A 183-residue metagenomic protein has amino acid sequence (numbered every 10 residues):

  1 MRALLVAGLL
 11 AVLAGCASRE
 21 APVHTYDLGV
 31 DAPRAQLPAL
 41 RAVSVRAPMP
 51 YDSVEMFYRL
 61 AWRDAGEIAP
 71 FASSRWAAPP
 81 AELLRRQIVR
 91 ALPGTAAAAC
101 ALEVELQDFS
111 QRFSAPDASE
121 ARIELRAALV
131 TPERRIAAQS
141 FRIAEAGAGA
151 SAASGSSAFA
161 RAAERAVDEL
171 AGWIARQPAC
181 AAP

Functional and structural regions predicted by a protein language model:
M1-C16: Sec-dependent bacterial lipoprotein signal peptides
C16-P80, Q177-P183: A structural "domain/chain start" motif
A17-L28, R86, R90-E133, G147-G149: Surface-exposed short loop/turn segments
A39-V45, R59, A101-Q107, R122-R126 (+1 more regions): Soluble periplasmic/extracytoplasmic beta-strand elements of cell-envelope proteins
D64-S74, R134-I174: Short secondary-structure boundary motifs at beta->alpha junctions and helix caps
V89, P93, A171-A175, A179: Sec-exported extracytoplasmic/periplasmic mature domains
